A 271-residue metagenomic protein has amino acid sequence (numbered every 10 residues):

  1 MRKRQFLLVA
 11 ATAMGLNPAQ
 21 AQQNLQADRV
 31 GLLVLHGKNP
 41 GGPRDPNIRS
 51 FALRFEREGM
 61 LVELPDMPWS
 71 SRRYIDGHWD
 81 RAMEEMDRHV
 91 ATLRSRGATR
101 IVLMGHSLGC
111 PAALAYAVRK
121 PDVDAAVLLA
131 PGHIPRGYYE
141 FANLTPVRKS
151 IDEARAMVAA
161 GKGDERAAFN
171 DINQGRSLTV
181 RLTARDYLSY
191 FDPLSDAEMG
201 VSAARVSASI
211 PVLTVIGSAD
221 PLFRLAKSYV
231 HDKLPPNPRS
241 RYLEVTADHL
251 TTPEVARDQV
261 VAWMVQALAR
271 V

Functional and structural regions predicted by a protein language model:
Q5-Q22: N-terminal export signals
A27, L32-F55, M67: Short, surface-exposed "cap/lid" segments of acyl-processing enzymes
E56-R72: Conserved alpha/beta-hydrolase
D76-S95: Alpha/beta-hydrolase active-site loop
V127-G137: Active-site nucleophile loop of the alpha/beta-hydrolase fold
T214-I216: Short beta-strand/loop motif that positions the catalytic acidic residue of the alpha/beta-hydrolase fold
P221-K227, T252: Conserved alpha/beta-hydrolase "acid-adjacent" motif
A247-V271: Catalytic active-site module of serine/aspartate enzymes centered on a nucleophile-bearing elbow/loop
